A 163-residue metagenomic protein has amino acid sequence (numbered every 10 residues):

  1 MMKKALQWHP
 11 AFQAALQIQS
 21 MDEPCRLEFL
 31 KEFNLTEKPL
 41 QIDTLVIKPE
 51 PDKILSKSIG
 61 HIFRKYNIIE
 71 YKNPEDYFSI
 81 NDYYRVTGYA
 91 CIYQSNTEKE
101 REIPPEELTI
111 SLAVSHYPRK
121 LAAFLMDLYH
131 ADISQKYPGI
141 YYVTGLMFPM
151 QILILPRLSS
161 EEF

Functional and structural regions predicted by a protein language model:
M1-F163: Conserved single-residue anchors adjacent to enzymatic active/cofactor-binding motifs
